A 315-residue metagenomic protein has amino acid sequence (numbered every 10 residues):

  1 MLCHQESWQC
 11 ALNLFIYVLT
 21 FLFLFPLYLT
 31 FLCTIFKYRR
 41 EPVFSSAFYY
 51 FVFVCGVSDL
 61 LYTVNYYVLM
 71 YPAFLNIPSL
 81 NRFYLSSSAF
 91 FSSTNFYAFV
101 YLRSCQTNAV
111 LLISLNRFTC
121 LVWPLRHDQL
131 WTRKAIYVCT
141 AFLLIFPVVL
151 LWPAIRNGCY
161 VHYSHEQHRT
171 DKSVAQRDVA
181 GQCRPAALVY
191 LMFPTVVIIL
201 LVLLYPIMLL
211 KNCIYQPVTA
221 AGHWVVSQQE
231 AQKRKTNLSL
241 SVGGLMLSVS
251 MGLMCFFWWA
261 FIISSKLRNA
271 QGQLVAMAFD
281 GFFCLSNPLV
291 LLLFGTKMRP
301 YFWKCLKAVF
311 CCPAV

Functional and structural regions predicted by a protein language model:
M1-V315: Seven-transmembrane-like multi-pass membrane architecture, highlighting hydrophobic TM helices and the outer-facing
